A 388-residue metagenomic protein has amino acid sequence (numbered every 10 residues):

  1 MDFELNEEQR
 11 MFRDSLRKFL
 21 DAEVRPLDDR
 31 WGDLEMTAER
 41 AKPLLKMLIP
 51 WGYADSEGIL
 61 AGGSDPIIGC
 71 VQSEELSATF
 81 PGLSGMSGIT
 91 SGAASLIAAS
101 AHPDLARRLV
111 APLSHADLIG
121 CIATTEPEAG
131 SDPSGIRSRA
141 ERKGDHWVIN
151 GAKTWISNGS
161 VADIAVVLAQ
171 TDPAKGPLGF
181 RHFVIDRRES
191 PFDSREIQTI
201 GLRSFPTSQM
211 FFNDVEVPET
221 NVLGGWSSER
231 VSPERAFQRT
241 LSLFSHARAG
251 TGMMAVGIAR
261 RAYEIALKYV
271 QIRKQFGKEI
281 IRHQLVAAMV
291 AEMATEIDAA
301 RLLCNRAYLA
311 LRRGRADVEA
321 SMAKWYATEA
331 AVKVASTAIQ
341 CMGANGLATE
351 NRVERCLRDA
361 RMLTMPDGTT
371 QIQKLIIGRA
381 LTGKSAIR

Functional and structural regions predicted by a protein language model:
M1-G88, R108, P112-H115, L381-R388: Amphipathic, small/basic residue-rich leader segments at the start of a protein or domain
D2, V71-Q72, G92, P233 (+1 more regions): Glycine-rich phosphate/cofactor-binding loops in nucleotide/flavin-utilizing enzymes
F3-L5, D193-D298, L363, R388: Glycine-rich beta->alpha junctions and the first turn(s) of the following alpha-helix
R25-E35, L267, Q271-K278, A294-Y326 (+1 more regions): C-terminal helix-coil-helix/basic helical segment that borders enzyme active sites and/or dimer interfaces and provides
S84-D104, G130: N-terminal glycine-rich flavin-associated loop
A116-T125, L168: A short, Trp-centered hydrophobic/proline-enriched beta-strand micro-motif
S138-E141: A structural signal for short hydrophobic beta-strand segments in well-ordered beta-sheet cores
D145, N150-R195: A short core secondary-structure module
